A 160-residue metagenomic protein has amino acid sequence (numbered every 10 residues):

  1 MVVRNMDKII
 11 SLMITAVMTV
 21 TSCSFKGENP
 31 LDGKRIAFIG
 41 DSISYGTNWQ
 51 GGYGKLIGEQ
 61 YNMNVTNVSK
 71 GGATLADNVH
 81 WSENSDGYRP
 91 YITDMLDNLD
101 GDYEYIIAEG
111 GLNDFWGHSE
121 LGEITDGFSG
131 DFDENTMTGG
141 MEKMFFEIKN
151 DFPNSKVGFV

Functional and structural regions predicted by a protein language model:
N5-T15: Sec-dependent signal peptide recognition, specifically the positively charged N-region followed immediately by
M18-T19: Hydrophobic core
R35-A37, I43-N135, G139: Conserved SGNH/GDSL esterase-like catalytic core that processes O-acyl groups on lipids and polysaccharides
I39-G40, V160: Short hydrophobic segments within beta-strands
E109-N113, F145-V160: Active-site segments of SGNH/GDSL-like serine hydrolases that catalyze O-acetyl group transfer/hydrolysis on lipids
G140-M144: Alpha-helical packing segments of well-folded alpha/beta enzyme cores
